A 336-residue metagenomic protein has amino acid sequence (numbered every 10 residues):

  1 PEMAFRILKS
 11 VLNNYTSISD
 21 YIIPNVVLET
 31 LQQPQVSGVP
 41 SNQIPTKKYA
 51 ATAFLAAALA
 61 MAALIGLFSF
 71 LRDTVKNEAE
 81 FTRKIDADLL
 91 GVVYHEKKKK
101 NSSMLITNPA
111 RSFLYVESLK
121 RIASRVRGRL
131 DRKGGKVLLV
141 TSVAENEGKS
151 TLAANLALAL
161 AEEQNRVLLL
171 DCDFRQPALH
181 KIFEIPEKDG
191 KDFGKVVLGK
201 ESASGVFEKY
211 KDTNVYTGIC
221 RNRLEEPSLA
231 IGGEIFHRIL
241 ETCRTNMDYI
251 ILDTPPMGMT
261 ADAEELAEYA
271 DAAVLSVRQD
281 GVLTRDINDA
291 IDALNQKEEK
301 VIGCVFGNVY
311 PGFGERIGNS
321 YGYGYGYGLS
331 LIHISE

Functional and structural regions predicted by a protein language model:
P1-D20, P24-V26, S37-G38, A110-R111: Amphipathic coiled-coil heptad-repeat stalk/oligomerization helices in membrane-associated assembly and trafficking
S17-A56, K76-A79: Interfacial amphipathic helix/helix-coil modules that most often lie immediately N-terminal to a transmembrane helix
T30, F81, I122, V140 (+6 more regions): Residue-level signature of catalytic and energy-coupling elements of molecular machines, predominantly ATP/GTP-dependent
T52-L168, C172-G194, E225, E241 (+2 more regions): Short boundary/hinge segments that flank catalytic cores
K195-R223: Nucleotide-state-sensitive switch-loop elements of NTP-binding domains
G218-E225, F236-A261: Switch II (G3) loop of P-loop NTPases
Y249, A272-L275, G303: Well-ordered beta-strand positions
D262-Q279: Inter-motif core of Ras-like GTPase G domains
